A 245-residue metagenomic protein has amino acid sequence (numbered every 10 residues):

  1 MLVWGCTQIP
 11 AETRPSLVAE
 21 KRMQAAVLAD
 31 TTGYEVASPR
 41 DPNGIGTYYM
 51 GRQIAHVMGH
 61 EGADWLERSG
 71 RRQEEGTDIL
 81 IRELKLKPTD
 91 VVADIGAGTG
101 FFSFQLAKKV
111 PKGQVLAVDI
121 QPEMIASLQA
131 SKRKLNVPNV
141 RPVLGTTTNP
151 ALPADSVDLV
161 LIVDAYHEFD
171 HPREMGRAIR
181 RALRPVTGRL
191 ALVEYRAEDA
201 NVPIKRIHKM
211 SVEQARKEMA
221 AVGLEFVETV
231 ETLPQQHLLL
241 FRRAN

Functional and structural regions predicted by a protein language model:
R14-K85, V91: Class I SAM-dependent transferase core
T89-G98: Conserved class I S-adenosyl-L-methionine
T99-P111: Conserved SAM-binding loop of SAM-dependent methyltransferases across substrates and taxa, primarily the Class I
Q121-P122: Conserved SAM/SAH-binding beta-strand->alpha-helix loop
L135-T148: Conserved SAM-binding strand-loop segment of SAM-dependent methyltransferases
P150-L159: A short acidic, Gly/Pro-enriched loop at the edge of an enzyme's catalytic core that lines a small-molecule cofactor
D158-R173: A short SAM/SAH-binding and catalytic strip from SAM-dependent methyltransferases
R173-R189: A short glycine-rich, Lys/Arg-flanked "PGG" loop and its adjoining helix->strand segment in the class I
